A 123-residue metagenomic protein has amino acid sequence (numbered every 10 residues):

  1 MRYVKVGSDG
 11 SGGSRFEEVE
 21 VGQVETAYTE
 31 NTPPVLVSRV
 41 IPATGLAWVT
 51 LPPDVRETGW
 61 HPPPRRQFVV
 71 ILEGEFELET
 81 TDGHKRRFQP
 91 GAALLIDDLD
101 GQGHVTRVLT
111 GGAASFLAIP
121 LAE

Functional and structural regions predicted by a protein language model:
M1-S8: Short acidic, Pro/Gly- and aromatic-enriched capping/linker segments at domain boundaries
D9-G10, I71: Short, acidic, Ser/Thr-enriched surface-loop or helix-capping motifs
G13-W60, A114-F116, A122: A short glycine-rich, His/Asp/Glu-containing loop-to-beta-strand
V21-G22, T50, T81-L99: Short acidic-glycine-tyrosine-enriched beta hairpin
A27, R86, Q102-V108: Short, Lys/Arg- and Gly-enriched loop/turn segments at beta-strand edges
W60-P62, H104: Histidine-centered active-site/metal-ligand motif
P62, F68-Q89: A short beta-strand-loop-beta hairpin characteristic of the jelly-roll/cupin
A93-L99, V105, L109-E123: A short hydrophobic beta-strand segment most commonly corresponding to one strand of the jelly-roll/cupin
